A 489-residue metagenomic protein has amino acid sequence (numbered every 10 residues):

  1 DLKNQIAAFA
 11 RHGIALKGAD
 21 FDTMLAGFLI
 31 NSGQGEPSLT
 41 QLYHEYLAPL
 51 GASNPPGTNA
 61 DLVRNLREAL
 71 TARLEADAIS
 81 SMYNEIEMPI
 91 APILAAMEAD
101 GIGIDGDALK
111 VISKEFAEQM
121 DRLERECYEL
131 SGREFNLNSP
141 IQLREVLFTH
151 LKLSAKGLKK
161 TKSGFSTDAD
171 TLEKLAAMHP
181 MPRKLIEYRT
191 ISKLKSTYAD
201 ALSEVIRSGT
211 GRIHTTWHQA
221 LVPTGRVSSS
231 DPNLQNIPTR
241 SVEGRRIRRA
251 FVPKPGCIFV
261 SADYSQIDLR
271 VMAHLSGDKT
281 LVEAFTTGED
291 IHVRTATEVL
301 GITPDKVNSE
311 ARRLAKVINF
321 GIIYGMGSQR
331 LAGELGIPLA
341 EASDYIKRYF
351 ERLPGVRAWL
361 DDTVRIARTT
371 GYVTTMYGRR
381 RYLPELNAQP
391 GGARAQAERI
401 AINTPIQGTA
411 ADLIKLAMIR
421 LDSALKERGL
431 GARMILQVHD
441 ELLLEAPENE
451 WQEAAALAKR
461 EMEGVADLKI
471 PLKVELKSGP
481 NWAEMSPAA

Functional and structural regions predicted by a protein language model:
D1-E75, S113, Q266: Conserved DEDDh/DEDDy metal-dependent 3′-5′ exonuclease domain
Q5-A7, G27-F28, L143-E145, T224 (+9 more regions): Flexible loop/turn segments at secondary-structure boundaries
L29, L42, P56-T239, V252 (+6 more regions): Conserved "right-hand" nucleotidyltransferase catalytic core of DNA-directed polymerases
A99, R207-T210, H214-T215, Q219-V222 (+5 more regions): Conserved catalytic core of nucleic-acid polymerases
D121-R125, E129-P182, E351-R399, N403 (+2 more regions): C-terminal polymerase-core module
E243-I258, K426: A short acidic-Thr-Gly-centered motif at the start of a beta-strand
R245, P255, I267, L421 (+2 more regions): Gly/His-enriched, cation/cofactor- and phosphate-binding structural elements
F259-S261, D268-G301, K306, R380 (+1 more regions): Metal-dependent catalytic core segments for phosphate chemistry
